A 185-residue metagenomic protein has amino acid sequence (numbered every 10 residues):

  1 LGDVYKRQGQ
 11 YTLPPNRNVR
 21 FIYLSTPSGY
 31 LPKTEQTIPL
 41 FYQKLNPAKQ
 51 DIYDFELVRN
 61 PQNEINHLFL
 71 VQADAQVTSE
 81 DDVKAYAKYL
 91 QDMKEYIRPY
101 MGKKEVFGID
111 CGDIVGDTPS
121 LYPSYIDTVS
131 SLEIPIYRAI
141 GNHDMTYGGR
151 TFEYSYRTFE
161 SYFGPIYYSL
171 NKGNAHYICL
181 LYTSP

Functional and structural regions predicted by a protein language model:
G2-Q8, Y182-P185: Conserved small/polar residues in nucleotide/adenosyl-binding loops
R7, K49, Y162-G164: Residues that act as N-cap/strand-start positions at coil-to-secondary-structure junctions
Q10-F21: Short Pro-Gly-centered beta-turn/loop motif in secreted/extracellular proteins
L13-P15, L57, L180: Hydrophobic residues in beta-strands and at strand termini
P15, R59-P61, N142: Non-catalytic surface loops within mature trypsin-like serine protease
L24-S25: Conserved structural position at the C-terminal beta-strand of extracellular beta-sandwich adhesion modules
S28, P39-L45, P119-S184: Extended active-site neighborhood of metal-dependent phosphoesterases/phosphodiesterases
L31-Y122: N-terminal active-site segment of His-dependent metallophosphoesterases
